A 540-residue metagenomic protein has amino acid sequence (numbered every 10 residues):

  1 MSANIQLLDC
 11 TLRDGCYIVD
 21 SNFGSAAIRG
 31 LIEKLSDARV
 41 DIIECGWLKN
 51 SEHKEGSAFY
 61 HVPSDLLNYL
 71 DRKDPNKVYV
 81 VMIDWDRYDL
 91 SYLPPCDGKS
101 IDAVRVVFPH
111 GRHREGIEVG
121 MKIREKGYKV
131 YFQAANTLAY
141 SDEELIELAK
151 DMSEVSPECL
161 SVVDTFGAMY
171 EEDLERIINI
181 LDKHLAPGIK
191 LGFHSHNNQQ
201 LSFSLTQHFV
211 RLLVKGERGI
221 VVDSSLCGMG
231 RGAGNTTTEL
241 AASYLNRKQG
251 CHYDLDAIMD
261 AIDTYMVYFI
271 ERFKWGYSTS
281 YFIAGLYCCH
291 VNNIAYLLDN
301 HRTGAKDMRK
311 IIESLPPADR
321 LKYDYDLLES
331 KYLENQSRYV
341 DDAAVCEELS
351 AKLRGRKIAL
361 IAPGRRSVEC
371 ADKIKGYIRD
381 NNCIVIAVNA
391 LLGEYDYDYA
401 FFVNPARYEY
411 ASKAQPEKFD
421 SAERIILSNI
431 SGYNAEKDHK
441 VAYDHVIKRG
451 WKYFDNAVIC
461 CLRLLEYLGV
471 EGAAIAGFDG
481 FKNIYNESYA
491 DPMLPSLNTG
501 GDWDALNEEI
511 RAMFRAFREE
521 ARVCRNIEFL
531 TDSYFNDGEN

Functional and structural regions predicted by a protein language model:
M1-A343: Catalytic cores and adjacent flexible loops of soluble metabolic enzymes that perform enolate/carbanion chemistry on
V340-N540: Metal-ion/cofactor- or nucleotide/acyl-coenzyme-handling active-site neighborhoods
